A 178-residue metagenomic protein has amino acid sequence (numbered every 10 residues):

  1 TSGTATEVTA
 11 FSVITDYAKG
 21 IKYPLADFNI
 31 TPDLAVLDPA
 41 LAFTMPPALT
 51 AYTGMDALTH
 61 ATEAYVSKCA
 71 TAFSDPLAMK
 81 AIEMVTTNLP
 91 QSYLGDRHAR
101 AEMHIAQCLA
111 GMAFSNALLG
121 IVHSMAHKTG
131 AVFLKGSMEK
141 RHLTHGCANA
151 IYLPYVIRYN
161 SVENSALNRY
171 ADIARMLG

Functional and structural regions predicted by a protein language model:
T1-A70, N168-D172: A glycine/threonine-rich phosphate-anchoring loop and its flanking beta-alpha core in nucleotide/phosphate-binding
T1-G3, L41, K128, P154-I157: Acidic, glycine-rich active-site loops and adjacent beta-strand->loop/helix elements that engage anionic groups
V13, H123-T129: Re-entrant/interfacial helical elements at transmembrane boundaries that shape and gate the permeation pathway
T50, G54-A57, L77, A81 (+2 more regions): Catalytic-loop motifs flanking and including active-site residues across diverse enzymes
E63-N116, G120, G130-K135: Glycine-rich phosphate/diphosphate-binding loops and the adjacent beta-loop-alpha structural elements that coordinate
A131-G178: Gly/Pro-rich interdomain helix-loop hinge
